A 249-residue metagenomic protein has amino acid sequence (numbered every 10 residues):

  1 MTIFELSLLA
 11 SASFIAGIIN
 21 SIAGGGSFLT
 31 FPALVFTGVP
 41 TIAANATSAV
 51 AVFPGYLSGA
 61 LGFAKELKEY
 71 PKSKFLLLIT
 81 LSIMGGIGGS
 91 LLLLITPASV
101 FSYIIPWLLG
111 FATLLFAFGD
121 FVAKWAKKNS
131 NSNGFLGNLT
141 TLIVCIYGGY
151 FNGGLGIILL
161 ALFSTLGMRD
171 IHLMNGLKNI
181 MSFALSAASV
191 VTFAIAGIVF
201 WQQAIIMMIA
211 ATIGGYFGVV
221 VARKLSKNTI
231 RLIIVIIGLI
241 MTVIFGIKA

Functional and structural regions predicted by a protein language model:
M1-P40, A126-N175, I205: Selected transmembrane alpha-helices and immediately adjacent juxtamembrane segments of polytopic inner-membrane
E5, V39-P54, S99-L109, C145-G154 (+1 more regions): Structural signature of hydrophobic alpha-helical transmembrane segments
S7, S11, I15, P54-L57 (+11 more regions): Lipid-exposed faces of alpha-helical membrane segments in multi-pass integral membrane proteins
F36, L94, Y103, A161-T165 (+2 more regions): Transmembrane helix-loop junction
V39-A49, K72-L77, M168-N179: Membrane-interface alpha-helices at helix entry/exit sites of multi-pass transporters
V50-V100, S186-L232: Selective hydrophobic functional segments
S58-K68, W107-S132, T242-A249: Transmembrane helix exit motif
K72-L81, I105, N129-G134, N175-M181 (+1 more regions): Cytoplasmic-side transmembrane-helix entry/capping segments in multi-pass membrane proteins
